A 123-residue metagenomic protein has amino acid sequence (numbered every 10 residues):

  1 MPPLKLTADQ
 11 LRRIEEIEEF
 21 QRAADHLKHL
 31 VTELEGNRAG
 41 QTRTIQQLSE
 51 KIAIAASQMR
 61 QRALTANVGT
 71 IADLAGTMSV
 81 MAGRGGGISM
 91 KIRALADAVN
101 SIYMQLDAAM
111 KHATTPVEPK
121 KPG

Functional and structural regions predicted by a protein language model:
M1-N37, I88-G123: Amphipathic, coiled-coil-like alpha-helical segments
T7, T32, T42-T44, T65 (+3 more regions): Residue-identity detector for threonine
E16, Q41-L48, L64-I71, G87-K91 (+1 more regions): Residue-level recognition of alpha-helical structural elements
H26-A55, R60: A contiguous binding-surface segment within folded domains or other stable secondary-structure elements
E35-A39, R60, N67, S79 (+3 more regions): A structural signal for long alpha-helical coiled-coils and helix-turn connectors that form the cytosolic signaling
Q46-G83: Extended, amphipathic alpha-helices with heptad-repeat/coiled-coil or helix-bundle character that serve as
